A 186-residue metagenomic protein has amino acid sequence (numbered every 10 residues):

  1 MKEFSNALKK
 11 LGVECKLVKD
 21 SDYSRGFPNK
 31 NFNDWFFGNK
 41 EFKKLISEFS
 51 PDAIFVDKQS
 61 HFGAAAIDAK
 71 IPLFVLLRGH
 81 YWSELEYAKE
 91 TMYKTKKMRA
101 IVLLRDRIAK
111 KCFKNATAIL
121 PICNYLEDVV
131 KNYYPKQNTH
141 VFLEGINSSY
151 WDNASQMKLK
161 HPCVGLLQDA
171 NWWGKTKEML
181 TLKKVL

Functional and structural regions predicted by a protein language model:
M1, D57-F62, Y125, G145-S148 (+1 more regions): Short beta->alpha connector loops
M1-Y23, K184-L186: N-terminal subdomain of nucleotide-sugar transferases
V18-L45, Y93-K97: A short, charged, and often flexible helix/loop element on the N-terminal side of the glycosyltransferase catalytic
Y23-P28, V75-R107: Acceptor-binding helix/loop patch of EC 2.4 sugar-transfer enzymes, predominantly nucleotide-sugar-dependent
K40, K44, K97-I119: Membrane-proximal helix-turn-helix segments that form the acceptor-binding/catalytic region of lipid-linked
K44-H61, A66: Short N-terminal targeting/anchoring amphipathic segment
A109-K110, K114-N153, K160-D169: Donor nucleotide-sugar binding/catalytic pocket of nucleotide-sugar-dependent glycosyltransferases
Q156-L186: Conserved donor-binding/catalytic core segment of Leloir-type glycosyltransferases
